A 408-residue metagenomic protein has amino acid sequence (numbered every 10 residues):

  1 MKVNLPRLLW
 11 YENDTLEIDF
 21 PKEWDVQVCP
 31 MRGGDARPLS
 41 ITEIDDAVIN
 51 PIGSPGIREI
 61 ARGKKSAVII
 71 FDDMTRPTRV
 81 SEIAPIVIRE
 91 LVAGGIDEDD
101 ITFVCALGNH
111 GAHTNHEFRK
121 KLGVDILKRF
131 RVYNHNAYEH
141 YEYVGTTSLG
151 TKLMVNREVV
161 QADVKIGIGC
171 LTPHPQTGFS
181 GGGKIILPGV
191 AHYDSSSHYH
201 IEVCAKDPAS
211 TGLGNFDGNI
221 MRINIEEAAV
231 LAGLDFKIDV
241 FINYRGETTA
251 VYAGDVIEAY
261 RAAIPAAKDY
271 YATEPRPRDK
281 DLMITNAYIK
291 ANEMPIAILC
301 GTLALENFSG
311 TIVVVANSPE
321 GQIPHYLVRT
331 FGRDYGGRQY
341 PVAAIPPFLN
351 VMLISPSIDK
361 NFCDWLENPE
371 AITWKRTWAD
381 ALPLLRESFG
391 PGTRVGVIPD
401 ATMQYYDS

Functional and structural regions predicted by a protein language model:
M1-V48: N-terminal amphipathic/basic leader segments beginning at the initiator methionine
I52-V68, A93-E98, E274-K280, A304-F308 (+1 more regions): Glycine-rich phosphate/diphosphate-binding loops that line cofactor/substrate pockets in enzymes
S66-P77, T102-G108, M283-N286: Short glycine-rich or small-residue beta-strand-to-loop segments that form or flank ligand, phosphate, metal/Fe-S
V92, L299-S408: C-terminal non-catalytic interaction/assembly regions of soluble proteins
T102-H116, A137-E142: Short, conserved secondary-structure transition motifs
R119-E142, V342-F348: A glycine-rich helix N-cap at a beta->alpha junction
K128-D279: Conserved, well-structured core segments that form the ligand-binding/active-site neighborhood of functional domains
A259-L327: Long, well-ordered mid-to-C-terminal structural blocks that present hydrophobic/aromatic surfaces
